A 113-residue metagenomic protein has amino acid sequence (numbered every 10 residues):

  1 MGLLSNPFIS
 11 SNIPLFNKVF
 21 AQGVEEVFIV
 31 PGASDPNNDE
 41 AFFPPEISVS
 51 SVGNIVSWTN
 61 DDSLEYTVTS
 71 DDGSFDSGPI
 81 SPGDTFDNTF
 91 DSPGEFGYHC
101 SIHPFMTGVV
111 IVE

Functional and structural regions predicted by a protein language model:
M1-E113: Extracytoplasmic copper-binding redox domains, predominantly the cupredoxin/blue-copper superfamily
